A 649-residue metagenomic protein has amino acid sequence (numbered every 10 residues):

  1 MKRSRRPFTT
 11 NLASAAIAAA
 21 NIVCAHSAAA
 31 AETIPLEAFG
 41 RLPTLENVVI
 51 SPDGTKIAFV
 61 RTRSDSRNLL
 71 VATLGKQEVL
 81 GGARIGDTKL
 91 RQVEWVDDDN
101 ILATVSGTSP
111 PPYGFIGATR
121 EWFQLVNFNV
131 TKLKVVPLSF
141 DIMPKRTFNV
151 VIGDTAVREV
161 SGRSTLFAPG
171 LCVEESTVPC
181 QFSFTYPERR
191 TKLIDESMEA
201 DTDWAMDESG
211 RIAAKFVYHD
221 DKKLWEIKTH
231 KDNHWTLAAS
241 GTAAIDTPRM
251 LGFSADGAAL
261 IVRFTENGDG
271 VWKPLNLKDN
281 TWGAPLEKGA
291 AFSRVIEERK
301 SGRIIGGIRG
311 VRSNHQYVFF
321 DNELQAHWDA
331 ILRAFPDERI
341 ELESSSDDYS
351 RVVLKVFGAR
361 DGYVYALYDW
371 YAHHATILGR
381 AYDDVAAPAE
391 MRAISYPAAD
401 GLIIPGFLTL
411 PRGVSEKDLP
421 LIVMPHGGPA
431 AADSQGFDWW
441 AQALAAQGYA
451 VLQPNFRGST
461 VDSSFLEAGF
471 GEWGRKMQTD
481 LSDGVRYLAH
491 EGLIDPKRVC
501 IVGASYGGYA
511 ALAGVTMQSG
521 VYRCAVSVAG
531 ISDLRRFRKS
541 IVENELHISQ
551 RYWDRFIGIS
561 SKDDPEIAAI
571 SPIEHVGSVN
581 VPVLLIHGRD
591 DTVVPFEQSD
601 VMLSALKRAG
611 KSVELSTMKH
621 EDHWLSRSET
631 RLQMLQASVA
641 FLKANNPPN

Functional and structural regions predicted by a protein language model:
R5-N11: N-terminal export leaders
S14-C24: Bacterial N-terminal signal peptides
A19, A30-V352, A359-D361: Beta-propeller folds
C24-A30: Signal peptide processing junction and immediate N-terminal pro/mature segment of secreted/exported proteins
L36, L45, S66, L90 (+4 more regions): Short coil/loop residues immediately preceding or within conserved phosphate-binding loops of NTP-utilizing enzyme
T202-A205, G307, Q316-G413, W439-Q442 (+2 more regions): Non-catalytic accessory segments flanking enzyme active sites
V385-K497, A504-S505, K539: Cap/lid segment of the alpha/beta-hydrolase catalytic domain
F456-N649: Active-site-proximal cap/loop segments of hydrolase catalytic domains
